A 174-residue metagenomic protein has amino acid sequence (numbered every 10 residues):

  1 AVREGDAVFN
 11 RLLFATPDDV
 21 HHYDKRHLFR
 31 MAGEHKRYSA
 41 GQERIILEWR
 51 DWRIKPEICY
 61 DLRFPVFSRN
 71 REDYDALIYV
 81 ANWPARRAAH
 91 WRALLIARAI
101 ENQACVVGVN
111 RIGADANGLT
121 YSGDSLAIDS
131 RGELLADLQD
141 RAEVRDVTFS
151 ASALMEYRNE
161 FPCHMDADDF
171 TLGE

Functional and structural regions predicted by a protein language model:
A1, I46-L47, L134-D137: Short, flexible, solvent-exposed loop/turn segments with mixed acidic/basic and small polar residues
R3-E72, R86-A93, E156-C163, G173: Active-site catalytic loop in hydrolytic enzyme cores
F14-T16, I128-D129, V147-T148: Short beta-strand-to-turn element immediately C-terminal to the catalytic PLP-Schiff-base lysine in fold type I
K25, W49, S130, D140 (+1 more regions): Active-site donor-binding loop signature of nucleotide-sugar glycosyltransferases
R63-R145: CN hydrolase (nitrilase-like) catalytic-core segments centered on the catalytic cysteine and neighboring Lys/Glu
N102-V106, A153-E156, D169-E174: A general structural signal for short secondary-structure boundary/capping elements
A142, F149-L154, R158-D168: Acidic, His/Gly-rich catalytic cores of divalent-metal-dependent hydrolytic chemistry
